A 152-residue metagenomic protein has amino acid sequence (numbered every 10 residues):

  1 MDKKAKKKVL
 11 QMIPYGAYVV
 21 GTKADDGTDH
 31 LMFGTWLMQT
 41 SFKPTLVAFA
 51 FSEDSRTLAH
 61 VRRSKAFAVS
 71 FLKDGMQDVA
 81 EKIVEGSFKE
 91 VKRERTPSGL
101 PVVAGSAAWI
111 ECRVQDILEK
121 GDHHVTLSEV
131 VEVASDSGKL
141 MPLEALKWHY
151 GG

Functional and structural regions predicted by a protein language model:
M1-G152: Basic, polyanion-binding surface patches
